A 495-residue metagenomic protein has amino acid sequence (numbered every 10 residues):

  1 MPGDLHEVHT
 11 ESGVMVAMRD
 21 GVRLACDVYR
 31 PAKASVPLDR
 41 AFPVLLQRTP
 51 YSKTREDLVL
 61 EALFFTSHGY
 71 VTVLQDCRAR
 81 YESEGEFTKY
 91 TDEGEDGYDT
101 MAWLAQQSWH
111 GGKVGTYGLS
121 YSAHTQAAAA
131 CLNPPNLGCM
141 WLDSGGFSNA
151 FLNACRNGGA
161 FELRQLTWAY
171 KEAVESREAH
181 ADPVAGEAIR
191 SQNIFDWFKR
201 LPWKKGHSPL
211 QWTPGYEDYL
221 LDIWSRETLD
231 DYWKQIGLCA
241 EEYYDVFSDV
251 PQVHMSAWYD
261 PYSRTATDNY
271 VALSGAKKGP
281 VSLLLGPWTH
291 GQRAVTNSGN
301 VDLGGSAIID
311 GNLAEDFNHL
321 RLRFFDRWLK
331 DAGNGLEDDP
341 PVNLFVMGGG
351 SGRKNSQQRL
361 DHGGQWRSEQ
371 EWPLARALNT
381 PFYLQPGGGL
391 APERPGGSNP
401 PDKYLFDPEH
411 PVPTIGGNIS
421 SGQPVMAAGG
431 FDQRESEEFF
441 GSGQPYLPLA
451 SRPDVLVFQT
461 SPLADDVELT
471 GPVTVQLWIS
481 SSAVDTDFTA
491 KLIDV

Functional and structural regions predicted by a protein language model:
M1-R40, Q459-D465, W478: N-terminal cap/lid segment of alpha/beta-hydrolase-fold proteins
P31-Q106, G111, N153-C155, F161 (+5 more regions): Cap/lid segment of the alpha/beta-hydrolase catalytic domain
S67, C131-N133, G138-V246: Accessory cap/linker subdomain of secreted extracellular hydrolases
S108-Y121: Alpha/beta-hydrolase fold nucleophile elbow
S122, Q126-A130: Short helix immediately C-terminal to the catalytic nucleophile in hydrolase catalytic domains
A188-H207, S298-V495: C-terminal, loop-rich substrate-recognition/catalytic regions characterized by aromatic stacking residues
V253-S256: Short beta-strand/loop motif that positions the catalytic acidic residue of the alpha/beta-hydrolase fold
R264-V281: Active-site-adjacent alpha-helix of alpha/beta-hydrolase-fold enzymes
